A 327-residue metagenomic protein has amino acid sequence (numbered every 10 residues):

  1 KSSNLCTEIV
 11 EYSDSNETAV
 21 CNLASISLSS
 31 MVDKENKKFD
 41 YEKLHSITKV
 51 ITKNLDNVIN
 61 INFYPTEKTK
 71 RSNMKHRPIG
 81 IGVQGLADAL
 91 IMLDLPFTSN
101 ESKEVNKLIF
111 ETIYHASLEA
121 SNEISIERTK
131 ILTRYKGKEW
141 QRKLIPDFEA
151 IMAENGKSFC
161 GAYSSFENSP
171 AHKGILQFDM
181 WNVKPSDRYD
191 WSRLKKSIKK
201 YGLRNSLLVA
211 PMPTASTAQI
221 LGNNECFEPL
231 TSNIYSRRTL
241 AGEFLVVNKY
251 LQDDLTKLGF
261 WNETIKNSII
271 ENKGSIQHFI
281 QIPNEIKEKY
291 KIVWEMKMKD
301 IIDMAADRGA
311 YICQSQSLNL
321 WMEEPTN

Functional and structural regions predicted by a protein language model:
K1-A19, I79, V83, S102-L108 (+9 more regions): Terminal amphipathic helices with adjacent charged low-complexity linkers/tails
K1-N73, P78, V83-L93, N223-K249 (+1 more regions): Function-dense linear segments that define catalytic or interfacial modules in macromolecule-processing proteins
K1-S13, S72, R193-K196, L203-L207 (+1 more regions): Glycine-rich, charged/polar anion/phosphate-binding loops that engage phosphate groups from diverse ligands
A24, G80-G85, T129-K130, G161 (+3 more regions): Glycine-centered flexibility motif
K37-L44, S72-H76, S99-F110, R204 (+4 more regions): Alpha-helix N-cap/helix-initiation motif
I47-K70, M74, P78, P96-T214 (+2 more regions): Internal maturation/activation junctions in enzymes
L55-N60, A171, I175, M180-Y189 (+1 more regions): Catalytic alpha/beta core of large soluble enzyme barrels
